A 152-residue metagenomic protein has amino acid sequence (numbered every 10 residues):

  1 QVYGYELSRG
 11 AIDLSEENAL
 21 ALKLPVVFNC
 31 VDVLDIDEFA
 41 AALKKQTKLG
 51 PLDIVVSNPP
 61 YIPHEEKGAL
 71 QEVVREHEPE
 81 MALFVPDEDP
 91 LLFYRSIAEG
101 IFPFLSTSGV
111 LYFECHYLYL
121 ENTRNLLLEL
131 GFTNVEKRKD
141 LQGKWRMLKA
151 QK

Functional and structural regions predicted by a protein language model:
Q1-K67: Conserved SAM/SAH cofactor-binding pocket of Class I
E6, E78, E114: Acidic-residue sensor for enzyme active/binding pockets
V27-N29, M81-A82, E136: Structural signal for short hydrophobic segments within the conserved structured cores of catalytic domains across
Q46, Q71-V74, E129-L130: Glycine-rich, phosphate-binding/catalytic loops in enzymes
Y61, Q151-K152: C-terminal beta-strand of the catalytic ATP-binding
Y61-L92: Mobile active-site "lid"/loop adjacent to the S-adenosyl-L-methionine
D87-A150: Conserved Class I SAM-dependent methyltransferase catalytic core
